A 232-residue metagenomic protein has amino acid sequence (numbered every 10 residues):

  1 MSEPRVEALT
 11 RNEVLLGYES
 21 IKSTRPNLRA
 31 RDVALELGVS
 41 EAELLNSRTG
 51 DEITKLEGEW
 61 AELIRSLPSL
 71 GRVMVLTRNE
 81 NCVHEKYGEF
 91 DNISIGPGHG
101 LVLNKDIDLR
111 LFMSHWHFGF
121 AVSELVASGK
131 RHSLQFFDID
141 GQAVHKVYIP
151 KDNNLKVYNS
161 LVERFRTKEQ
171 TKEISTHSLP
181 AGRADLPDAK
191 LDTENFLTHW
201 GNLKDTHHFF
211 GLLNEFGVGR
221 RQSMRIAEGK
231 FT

Functional and structural regions predicted by a protein language model:
M1-G129: An N-terminus-focused feature that recognizes amino-terminal "leader" regions
S2-L9, E19-T24, D108-F209: Hydrophobic, ordered structural segments
K22-S23, L35-V39, T49, S69 (+4 more regions): Generic surface-pattern signal
H208-T232: Long, positively charged binding patches that form subdomain-scale interaction surfaces for polyanionic ligands
